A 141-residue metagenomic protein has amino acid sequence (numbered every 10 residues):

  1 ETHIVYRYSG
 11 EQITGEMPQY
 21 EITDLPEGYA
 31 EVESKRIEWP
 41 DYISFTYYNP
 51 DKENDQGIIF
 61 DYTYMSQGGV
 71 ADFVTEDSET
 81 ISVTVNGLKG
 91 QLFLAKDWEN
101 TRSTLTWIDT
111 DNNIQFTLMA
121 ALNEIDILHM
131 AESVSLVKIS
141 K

Functional and structural regions predicted by a protein language model:
T2-D111: Short, solvent-exposed recognition patches
N112-K141: Surface-exposed amphipathic alpha-helical segments
